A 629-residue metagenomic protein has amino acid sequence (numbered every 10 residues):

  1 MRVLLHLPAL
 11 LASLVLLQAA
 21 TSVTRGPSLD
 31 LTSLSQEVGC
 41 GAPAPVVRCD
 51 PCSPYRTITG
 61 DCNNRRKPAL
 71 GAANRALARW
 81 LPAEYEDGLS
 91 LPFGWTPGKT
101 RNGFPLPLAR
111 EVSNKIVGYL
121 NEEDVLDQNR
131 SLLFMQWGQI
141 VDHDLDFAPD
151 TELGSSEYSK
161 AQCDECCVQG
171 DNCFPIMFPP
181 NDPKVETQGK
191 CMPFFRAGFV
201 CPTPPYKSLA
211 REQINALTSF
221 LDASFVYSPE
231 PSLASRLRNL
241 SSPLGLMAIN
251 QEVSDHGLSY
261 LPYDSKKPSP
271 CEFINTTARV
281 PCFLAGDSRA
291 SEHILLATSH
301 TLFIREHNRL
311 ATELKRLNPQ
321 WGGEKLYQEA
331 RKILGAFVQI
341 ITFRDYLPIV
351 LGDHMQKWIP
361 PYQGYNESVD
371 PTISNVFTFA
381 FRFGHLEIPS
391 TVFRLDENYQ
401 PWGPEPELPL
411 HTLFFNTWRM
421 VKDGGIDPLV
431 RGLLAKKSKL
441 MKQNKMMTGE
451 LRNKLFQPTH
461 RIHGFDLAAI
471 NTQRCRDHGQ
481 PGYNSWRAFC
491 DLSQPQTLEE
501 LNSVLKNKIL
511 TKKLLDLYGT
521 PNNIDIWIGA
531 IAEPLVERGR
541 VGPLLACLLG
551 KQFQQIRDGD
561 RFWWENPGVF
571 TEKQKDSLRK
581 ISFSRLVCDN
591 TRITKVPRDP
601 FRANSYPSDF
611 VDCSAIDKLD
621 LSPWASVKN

Functional and structural regions predicted by a protein language model:
R2-I294, T312, L317-N629: Terminal regions of secretory-pathway proteins
H293-R305: Alpha-helical bundle segments that constitute or directly flank the non-heme di-iron/ferroxidase center
E306-L310: Amphipathic, well-ordered alpha-helical segments in soluble domains
